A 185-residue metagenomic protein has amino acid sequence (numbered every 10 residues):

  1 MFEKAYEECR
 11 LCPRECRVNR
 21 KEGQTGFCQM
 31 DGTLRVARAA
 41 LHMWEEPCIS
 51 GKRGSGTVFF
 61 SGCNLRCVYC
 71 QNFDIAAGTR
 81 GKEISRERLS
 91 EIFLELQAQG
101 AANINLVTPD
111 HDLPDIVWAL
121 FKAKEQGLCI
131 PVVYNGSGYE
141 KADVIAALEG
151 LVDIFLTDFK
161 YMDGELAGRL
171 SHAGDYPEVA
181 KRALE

Functional and structural regions predicted by a protein language model:
E3-A39: Cysteine-cluster motifs in flexible loop/terminal segments that predominantly coordinate metals
C28-F155, G164: Conserved Radical SAM active-site core
A147-L156, Y161-E185: C-terminal scaffold of the Radical SAM
